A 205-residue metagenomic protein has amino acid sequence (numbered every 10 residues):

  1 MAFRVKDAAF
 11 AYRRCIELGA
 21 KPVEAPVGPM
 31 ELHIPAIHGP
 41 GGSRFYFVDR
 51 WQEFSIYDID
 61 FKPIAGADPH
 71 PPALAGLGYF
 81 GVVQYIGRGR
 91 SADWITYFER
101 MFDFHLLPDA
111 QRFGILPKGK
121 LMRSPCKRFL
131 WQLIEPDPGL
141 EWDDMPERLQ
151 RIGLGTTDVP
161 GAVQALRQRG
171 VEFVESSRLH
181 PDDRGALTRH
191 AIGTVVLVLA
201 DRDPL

Functional and structural regions predicted by a protein language model:
M1-E24, E31-P108, I115-L205: Glyoxalase I/VOC metalloenzyme domain signal
